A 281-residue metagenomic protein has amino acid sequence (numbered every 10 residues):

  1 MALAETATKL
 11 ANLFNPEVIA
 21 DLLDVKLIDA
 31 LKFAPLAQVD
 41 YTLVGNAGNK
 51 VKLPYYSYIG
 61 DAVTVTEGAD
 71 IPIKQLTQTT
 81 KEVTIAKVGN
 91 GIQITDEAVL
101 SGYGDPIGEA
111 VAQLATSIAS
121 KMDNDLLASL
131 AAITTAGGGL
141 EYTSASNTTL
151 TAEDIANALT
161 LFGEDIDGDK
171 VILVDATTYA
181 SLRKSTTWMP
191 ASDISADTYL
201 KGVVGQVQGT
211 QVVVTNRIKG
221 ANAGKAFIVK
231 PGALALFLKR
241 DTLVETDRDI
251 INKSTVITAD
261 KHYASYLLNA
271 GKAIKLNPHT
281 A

Functional and structural regions predicted by a protein language model:
A2-L36, V44-A47, P54-Y58, L76-I85 (+1 more regions): Sequence/fold signature of self-assembling virion shell proteins
A62-V63: Long, compositionally biased acidic/polar linker segments in very large eukaryotic scaffold/regulatory proteins
A69-I71: Active-site-surrounding "flap" and adjacent substrate/cofactor-binding loops of secreted or lumenal enzymes, prototyped
T79-G102: Short acidic, glycine/tyrosine-flanked loop/strand segments centered on an H-E-D-like triad
I94-E164, K275-A281: Alpha-helical scaffold segments that mediate packing/assembly in large oligomeric complexes
D96, V174-A176, K261: Short, structured patches in soluble enzyme cores that scaffold and shape functional sites
T134-V204: Extended, solvent-exposed, turn-rich assembly/linker loops in the middle of proteins
